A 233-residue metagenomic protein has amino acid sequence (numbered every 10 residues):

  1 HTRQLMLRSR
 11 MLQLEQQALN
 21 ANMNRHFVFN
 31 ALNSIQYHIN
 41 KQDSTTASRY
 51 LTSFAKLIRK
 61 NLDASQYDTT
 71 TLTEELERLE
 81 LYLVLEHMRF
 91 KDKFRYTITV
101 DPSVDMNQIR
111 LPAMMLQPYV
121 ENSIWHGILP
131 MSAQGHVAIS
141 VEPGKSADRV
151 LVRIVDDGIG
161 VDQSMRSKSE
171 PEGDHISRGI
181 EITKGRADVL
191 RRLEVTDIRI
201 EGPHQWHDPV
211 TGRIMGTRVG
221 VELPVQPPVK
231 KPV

Functional and structural regions predicted by a protein language model:
H1-E201: Two-component histidine phosphotransfer core
D197-G216: A short beta-strand-to-loop micro-motif at the C-terminal edge of the catalytic HATPase_c
V210-V233: C-terminal end segment of the histidine kinase catalytic
